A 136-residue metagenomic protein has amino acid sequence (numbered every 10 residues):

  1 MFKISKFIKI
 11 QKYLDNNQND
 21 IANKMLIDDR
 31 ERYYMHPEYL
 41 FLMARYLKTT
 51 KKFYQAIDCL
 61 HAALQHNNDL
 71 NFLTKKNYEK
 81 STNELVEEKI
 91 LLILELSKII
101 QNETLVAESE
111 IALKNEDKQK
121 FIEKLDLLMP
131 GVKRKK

Functional and structural regions predicted by a protein language model:
M1-I8, Y34-L40, L85-K89: Generic helix N-cap/helix-start motif at coil->alpha-helix transitions
K9, M43, K89-L96, E108: Structural register within alpha-helical repeat arrays
D20-I21, Y54: Residue register within tetratricopeptide repeats
H36-L40, Q65-E79, Q101-L105, E116-E123: Boundary/linker segments of alpha-helical solenoid repeat arrays
